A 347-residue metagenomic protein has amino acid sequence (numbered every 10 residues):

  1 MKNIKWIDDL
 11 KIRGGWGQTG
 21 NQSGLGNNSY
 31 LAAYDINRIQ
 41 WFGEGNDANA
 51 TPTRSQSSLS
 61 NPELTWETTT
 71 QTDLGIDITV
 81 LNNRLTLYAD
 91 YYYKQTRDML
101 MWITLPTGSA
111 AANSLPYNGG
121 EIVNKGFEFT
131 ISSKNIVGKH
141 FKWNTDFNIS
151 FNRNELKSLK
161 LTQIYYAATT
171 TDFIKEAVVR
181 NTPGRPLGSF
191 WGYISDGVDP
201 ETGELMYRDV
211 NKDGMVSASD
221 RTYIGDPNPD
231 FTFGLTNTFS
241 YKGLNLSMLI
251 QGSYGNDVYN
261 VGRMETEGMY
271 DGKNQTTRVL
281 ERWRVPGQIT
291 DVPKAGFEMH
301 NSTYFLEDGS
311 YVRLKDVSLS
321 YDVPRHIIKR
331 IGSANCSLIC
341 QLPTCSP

Functional and structural regions predicted by a protein language model:
M1-R180, K242, G252, L306-P347: Extracellular/periplasmic, surface-exposed regions of secreted and cell-surface proteins
N28, L64, M99-L100, G119 (+6 more regions): Short clusters of hydrophobic/aromatic residues that line enzyme substrate/ligand-binding pockets
N37-L59, D172-D226, N274-F305: Flexible glycine-rich, low-complexity coil/linker segments exposed to the extracellular/periplasmic environment
S60, G75, S217-D220, T232-L235 (+1 more regions): Short, hydrophobic/aromatic alpha-helical segments in well-folded domains
T72, R84-L87, F231, G272-K273 (+2 more regions): N-terminal hydrophobic signal/anchor transmembrane helix of membrane proteins
D77, S195-G197, T236: Short, surface-exposed charged micro-motifs
P200, S253-L342: Extracytoplasmic gating/loop element in the C-terminal half of outer-membrane beta-barrel translocons and assembly
D226-Y259: Glycine-rich, aromatic-lined ligand/substrate-binding cores of catalytic and carbohydrate-binding domains
